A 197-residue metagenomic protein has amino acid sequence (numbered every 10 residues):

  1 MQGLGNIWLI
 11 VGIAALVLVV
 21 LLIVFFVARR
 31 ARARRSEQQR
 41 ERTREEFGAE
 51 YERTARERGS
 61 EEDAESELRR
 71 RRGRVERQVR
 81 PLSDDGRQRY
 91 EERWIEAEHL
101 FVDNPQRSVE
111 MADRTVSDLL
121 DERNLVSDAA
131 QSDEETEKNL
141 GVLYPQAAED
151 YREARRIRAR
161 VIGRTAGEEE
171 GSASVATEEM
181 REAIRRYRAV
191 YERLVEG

Functional and structural regions predicted by a protein language model:
M1-L16: Feature marks short, highly hydrophobic, charge-poor N-terminal signal-anchor/signal peptide-like helices that anchor
V11-I13, V19-F26: Hydrophobic alpha-helical membrane-insertion segments, chiefly the h-region of N-terminal signal peptides
L22, A64-E65, E179: Helix-centric, low-specificity signal for extended rod-like, repetitive segments
V24-E45: Transmembrane-cytosolic junction motif
T43-R93, H99: Membrane-proximal, non-transmembrane interface segments of integral membrane proteins
Q78-G197: Membrane-proximal, non-transmembrane interaction modules that couple membrane proteins to downstream assemblies
